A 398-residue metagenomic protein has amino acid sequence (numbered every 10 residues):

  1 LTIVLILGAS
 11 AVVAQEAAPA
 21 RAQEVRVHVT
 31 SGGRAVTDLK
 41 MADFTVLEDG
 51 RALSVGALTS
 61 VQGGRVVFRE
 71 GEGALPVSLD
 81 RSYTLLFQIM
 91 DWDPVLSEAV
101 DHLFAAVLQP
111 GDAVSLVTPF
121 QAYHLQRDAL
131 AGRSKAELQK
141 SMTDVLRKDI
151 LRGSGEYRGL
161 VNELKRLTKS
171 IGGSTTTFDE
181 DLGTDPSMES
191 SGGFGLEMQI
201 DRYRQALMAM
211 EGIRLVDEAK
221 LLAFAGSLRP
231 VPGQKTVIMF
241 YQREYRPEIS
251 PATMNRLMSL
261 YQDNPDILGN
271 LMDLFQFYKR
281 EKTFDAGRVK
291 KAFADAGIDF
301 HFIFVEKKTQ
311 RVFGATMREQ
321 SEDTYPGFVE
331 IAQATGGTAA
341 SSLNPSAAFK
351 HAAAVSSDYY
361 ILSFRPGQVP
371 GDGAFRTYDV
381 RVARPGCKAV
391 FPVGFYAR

Functional and structural regions predicted by a protein language model:
L1-S10: Bacterial N-terminal signal peptides
A14-R398: Scaffold/interface architecture of coatomer-like assemblies
